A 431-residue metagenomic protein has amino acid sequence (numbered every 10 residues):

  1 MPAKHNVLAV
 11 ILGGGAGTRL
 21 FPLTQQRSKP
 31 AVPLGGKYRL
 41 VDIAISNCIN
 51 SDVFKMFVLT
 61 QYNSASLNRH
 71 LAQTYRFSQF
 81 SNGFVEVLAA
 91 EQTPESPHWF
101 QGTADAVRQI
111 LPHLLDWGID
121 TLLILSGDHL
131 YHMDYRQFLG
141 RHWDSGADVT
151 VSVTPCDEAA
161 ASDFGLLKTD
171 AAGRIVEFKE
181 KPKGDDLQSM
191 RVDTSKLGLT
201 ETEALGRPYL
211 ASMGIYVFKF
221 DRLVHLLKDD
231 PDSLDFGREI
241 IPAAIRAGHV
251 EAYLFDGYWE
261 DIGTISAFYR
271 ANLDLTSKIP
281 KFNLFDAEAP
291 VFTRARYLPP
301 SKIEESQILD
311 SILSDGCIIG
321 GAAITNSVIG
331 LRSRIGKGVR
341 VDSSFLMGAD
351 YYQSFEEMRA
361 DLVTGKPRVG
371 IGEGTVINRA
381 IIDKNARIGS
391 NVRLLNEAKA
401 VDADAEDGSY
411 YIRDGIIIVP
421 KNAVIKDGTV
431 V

Functional and structural regions predicted by a protein language model:
M1-I11, R19-K29, P33-R141, T169 (+2 more regions): Conserved N-terminal catalytic core of the sugar/cofactor nucleotidyltransferase
M1-L8, L197-G206, F218-V431: Left-handed beta-helix
G15, D128, T264: Active-site glycine-centered loops adjacent to acidic/histidine catalytic or metal-binding residues that shape
A16, K37, K384: Donor nucleotide-sugar binding loop of glycosyltransferases
G17-P22, L187-M190, S354: Short acidic/His/Gly/Ser-rich catalytic and metal-binding motifs that mark active-site loops of diverse hydrolases
V58-T60, V153, I381: Short internal beta-strands
T74-G83, A171-E177, G184-Q188, S277-L284 (+1 more regions): Proline-centered turn/helix-capping motifs that create local helix->coil transitions or kinks
Y75, G118, H132-Y216: Conserved core of the sugar-phosphate nucleotidyltransferase
